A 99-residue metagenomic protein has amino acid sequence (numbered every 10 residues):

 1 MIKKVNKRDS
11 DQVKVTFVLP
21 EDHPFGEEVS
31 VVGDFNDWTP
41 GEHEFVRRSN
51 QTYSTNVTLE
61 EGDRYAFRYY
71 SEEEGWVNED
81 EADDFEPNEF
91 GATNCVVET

Functional and structural regions predicted by a protein language model:
M1-Q12: Extracellular ectodomain segments of secreted/surface proteins
Q12-G62, E72-T99: Aromatic-rich carbohydrate-binding modules that target alpha-glucans
